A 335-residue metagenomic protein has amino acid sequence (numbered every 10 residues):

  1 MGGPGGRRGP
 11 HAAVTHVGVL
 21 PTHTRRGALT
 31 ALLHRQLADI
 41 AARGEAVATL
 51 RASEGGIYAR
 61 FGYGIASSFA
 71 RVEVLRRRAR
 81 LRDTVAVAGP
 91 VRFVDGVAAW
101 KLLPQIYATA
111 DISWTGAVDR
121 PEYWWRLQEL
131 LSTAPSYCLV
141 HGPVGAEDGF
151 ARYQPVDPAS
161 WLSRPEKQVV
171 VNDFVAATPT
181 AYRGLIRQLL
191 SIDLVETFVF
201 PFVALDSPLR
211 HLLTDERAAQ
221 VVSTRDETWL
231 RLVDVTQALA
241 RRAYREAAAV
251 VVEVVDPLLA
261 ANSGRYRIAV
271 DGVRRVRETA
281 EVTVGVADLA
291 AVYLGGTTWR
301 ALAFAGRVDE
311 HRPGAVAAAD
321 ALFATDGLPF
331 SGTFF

Functional and structural regions predicted by a protein language model:
M1-L20, S67-D83, W161-Q168, T180 (+1 more regions): Conserved acyl-donor/pantetheine-binding loop and adjacent beta-alpha core of acyl/acetyltransferases and related
P4, A86-F335: Intrinsically disordered, low-complexity, positively biased terminal segments
H16-V19, T24-A42, T178-L190: Conserved acetyl-CoA-binding loop-helix of GNAT-fold acetyltransferases
I40, G44, G62, D111 (+1 more regions): A generic secondary-structure signal for well-formed alpha-helical elements
A42-A46, R51-V72, G184, A204-V222: Conserved active-site alpha-helix within GNAT-family acetyltransferase domains
